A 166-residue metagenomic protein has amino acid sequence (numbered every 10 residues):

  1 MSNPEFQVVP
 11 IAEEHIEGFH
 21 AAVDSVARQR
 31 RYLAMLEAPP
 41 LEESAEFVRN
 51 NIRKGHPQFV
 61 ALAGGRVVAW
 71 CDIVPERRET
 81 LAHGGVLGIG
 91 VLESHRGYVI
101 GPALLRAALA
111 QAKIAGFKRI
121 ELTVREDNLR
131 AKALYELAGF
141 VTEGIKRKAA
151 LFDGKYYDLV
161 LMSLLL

Functional and structural regions predicted by a protein language model:
S2, K155-L166: Terminal substrate-recognition subdomain of acyl/acetyltransferases
F6-A21: A short beta-loop-alpha structural element at the N-terminal edge of CoA-dependent acyl/N-acetyltransferase catalytic
P10-E13, A27, R31-S94, L105-A107 (+2 more regions): Acetyl-CoA-dependent GNAT
G65, V99, N128: Conserved G/P- and acidic residue-centered "switch" motifs that form tight phosphate/ATP-binding loops in soluble
V91, G97-I114, K132-L137: Conserved acetyl-CoA-binding loop-helix of GNAT-fold acetyltransferases
V91, R125-E126: Short amphipathic helical patch at the helix-1/turn junction of helix-turn-helix
R119-R125, E136, V141-Y157: Conserved catalytic-core motifs of GNAT/GCN5-like acyltransferases
